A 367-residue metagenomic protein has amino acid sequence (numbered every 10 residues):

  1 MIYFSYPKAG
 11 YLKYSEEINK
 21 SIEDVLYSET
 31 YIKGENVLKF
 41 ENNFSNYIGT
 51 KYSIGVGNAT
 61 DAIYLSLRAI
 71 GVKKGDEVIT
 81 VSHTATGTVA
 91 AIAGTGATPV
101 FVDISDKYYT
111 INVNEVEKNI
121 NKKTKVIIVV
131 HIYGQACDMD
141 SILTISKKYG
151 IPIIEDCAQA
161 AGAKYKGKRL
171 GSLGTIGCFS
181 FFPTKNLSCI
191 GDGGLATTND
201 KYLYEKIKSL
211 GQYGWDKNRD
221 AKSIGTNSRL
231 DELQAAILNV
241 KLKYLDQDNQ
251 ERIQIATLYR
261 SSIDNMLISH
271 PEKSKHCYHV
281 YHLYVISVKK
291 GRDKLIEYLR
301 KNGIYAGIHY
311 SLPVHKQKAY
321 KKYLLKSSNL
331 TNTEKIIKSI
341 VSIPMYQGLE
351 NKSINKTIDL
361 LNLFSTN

Functional and structural regions predicted by a protein language model:
M1-T30, E35, N302, P344: N-terminal "arm"/small-domain region of PLP-dependent enzymes with the aminotransferase-like
K8, E35-N42, Y47-S53, N114 (+4 more regions): PLP-dependent aminotransferase class I/II
E29-E77, H83, A91-T95, F101-D103 (+1 more regions): Phosphate-binding glycine-rich loop
I54, I79, V100, P152-I154 (+3 more regions): Structural detector of well-ordered beta-strand residues that form the stable sheet scaffold of enzyme domains
A59, G96, D156, N186 (+1 more regions): Conserved G/P- and acidic residue-centered "switch" motifs that form tight phosphate/ATP-binding loops in soluble
R68-C157, K164: PLP-dependent aminotransferase-like
E155-I190, E205, K217-K222: Conserved active-site segment immediately N-terminal to the catalytic lysine that forms the internal aldimine
F179-S180, G194-N199, N239: Short beta-strand-to-turn element immediately C-terminal to the catalytic PLP-Schiff-base lysine in fold type I
